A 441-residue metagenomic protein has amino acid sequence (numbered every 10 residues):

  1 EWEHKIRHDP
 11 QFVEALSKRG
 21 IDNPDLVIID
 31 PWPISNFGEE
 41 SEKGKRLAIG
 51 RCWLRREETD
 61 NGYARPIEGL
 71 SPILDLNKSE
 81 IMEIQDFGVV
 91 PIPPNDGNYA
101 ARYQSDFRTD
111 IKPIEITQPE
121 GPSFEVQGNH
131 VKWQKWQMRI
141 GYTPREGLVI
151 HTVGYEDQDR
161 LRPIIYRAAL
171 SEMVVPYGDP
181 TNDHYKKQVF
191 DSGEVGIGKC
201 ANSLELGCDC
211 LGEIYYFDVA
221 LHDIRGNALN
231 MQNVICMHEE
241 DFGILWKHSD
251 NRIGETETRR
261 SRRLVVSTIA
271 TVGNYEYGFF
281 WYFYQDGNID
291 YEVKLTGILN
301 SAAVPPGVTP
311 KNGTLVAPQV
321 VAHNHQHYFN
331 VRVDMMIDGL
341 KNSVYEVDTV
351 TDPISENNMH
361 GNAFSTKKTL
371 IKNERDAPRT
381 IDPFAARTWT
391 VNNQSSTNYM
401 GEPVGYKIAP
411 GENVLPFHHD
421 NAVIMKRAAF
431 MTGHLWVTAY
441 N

Functional and structural regions predicted by a protein language model:
E1, S17, R55-L148, T152-N288 (+3 more regions): Extended effector regions of multi-domain proteins
E1-G38: Short, non-transmembrane alpha-helical segments in secretory-pathway proteins
W2-P10, R46-C52, P72: Short, structured motif recognition centered on aromatic/hydrophobic residues
I34-A48, H360-F364: Short, charged low-complexity intrinsically disordered segments located at boundaries of structured domains
S41-L54, L264-T268: A short hydrophobic beta-strand element
